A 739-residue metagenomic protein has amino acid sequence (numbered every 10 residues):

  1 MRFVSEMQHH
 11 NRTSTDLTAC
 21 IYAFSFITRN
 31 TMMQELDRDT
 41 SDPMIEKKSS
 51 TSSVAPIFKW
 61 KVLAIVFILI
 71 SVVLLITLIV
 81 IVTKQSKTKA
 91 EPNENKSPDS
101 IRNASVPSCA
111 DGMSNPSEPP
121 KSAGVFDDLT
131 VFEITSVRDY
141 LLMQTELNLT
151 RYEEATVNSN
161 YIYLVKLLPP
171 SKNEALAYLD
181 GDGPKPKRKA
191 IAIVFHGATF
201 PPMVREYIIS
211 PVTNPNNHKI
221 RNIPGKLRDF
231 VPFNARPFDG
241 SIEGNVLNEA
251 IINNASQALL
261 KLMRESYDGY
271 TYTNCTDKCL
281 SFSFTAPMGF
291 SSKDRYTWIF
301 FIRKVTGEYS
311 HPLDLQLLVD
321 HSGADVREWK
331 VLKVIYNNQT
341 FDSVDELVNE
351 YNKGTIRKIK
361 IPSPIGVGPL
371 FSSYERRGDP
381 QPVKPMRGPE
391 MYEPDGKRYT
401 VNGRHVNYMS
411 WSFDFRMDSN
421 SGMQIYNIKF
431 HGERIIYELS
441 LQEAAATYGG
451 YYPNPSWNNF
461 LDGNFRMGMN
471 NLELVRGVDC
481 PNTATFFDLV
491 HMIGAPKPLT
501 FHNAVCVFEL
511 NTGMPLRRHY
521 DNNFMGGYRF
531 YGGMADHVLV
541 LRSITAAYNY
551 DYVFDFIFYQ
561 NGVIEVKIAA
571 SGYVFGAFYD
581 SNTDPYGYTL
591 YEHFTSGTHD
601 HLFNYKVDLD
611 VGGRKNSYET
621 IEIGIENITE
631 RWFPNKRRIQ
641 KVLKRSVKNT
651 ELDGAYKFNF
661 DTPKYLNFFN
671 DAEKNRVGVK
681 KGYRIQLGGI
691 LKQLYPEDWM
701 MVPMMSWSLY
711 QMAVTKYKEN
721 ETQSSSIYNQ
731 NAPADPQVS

Functional and structural regions predicted by a protein language model:
M1-F58, P92-D99: Intrinsically disordered cytoplasmic terminal tails of membrane proteins
V62-T83, E91-F290, W298-M423, N427-V563 (+2 more regions): Extended effector regions of multi-domain proteins
